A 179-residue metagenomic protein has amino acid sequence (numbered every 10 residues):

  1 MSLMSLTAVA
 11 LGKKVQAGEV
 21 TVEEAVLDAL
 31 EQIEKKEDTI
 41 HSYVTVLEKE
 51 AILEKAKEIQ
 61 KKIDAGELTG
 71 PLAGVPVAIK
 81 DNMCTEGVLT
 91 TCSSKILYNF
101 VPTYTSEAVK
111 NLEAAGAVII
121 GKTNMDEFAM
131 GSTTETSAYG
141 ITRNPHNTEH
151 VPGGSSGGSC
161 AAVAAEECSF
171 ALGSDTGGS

Functional and structural regions predicted by a protein language model:
M1-K55: An N-terminal boundary/leader segment
A25, Q32, K36, K55 (+5 more regions): Short alpha-helical functional segments enriched in proximate histidine and acidic residues
A29, I52, K80, L112 (+1 more regions): Conserved hydrophobic/aromatic pocket- or pore-lining residues that grip, position, or stack substrates in active sites
I59-P76: Immediate post-signal peptide segment of exported/extracytoplasmic ligand-binding proteins
P71-A108, S132: Enzymes and membrane/adaptor proteins characterized by extended Gly/Ser/Thr/Asp/Glu-rich, aromatic-dotted
Y104-S179: Short glycine/serine-rich loop segments
